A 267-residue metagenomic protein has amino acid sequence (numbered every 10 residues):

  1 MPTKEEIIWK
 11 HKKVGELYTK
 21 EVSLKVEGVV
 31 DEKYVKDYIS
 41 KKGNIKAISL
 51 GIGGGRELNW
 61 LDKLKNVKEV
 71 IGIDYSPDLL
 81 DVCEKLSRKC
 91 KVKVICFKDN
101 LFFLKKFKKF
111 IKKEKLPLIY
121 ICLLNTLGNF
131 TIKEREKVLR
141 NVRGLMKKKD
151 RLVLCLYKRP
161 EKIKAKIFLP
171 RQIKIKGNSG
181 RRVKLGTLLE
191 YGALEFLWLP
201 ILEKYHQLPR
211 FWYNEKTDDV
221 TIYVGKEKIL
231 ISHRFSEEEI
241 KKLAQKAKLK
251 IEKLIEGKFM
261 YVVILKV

Functional and structural regions predicted by a protein language model:
P2-Y34: Class I SAM-dependent methyltransferase Rossmann-like catalytic core, especially the SAM/SAH-binding loop
G54-V67: Conserved SAM-binding loop of SAM-dependent methyltransferases across substrates and taxa, primarily the Class I
E69-D74: Conserved SAM-binding motif I beta-strand of class I
S76-D78: Conserved SAM/SAH-binding beta-strand->alpha-helix loop
C83-E84: Conserved SAM-binding loop
C90-K106: Conserved SAM-binding strand-loop segment of SAM-dependent methyltransferases
N129-N141: A short, conserved alpha-helix within the catalytic core of class I
C155-F235: SAM-dependent methyltransferase
